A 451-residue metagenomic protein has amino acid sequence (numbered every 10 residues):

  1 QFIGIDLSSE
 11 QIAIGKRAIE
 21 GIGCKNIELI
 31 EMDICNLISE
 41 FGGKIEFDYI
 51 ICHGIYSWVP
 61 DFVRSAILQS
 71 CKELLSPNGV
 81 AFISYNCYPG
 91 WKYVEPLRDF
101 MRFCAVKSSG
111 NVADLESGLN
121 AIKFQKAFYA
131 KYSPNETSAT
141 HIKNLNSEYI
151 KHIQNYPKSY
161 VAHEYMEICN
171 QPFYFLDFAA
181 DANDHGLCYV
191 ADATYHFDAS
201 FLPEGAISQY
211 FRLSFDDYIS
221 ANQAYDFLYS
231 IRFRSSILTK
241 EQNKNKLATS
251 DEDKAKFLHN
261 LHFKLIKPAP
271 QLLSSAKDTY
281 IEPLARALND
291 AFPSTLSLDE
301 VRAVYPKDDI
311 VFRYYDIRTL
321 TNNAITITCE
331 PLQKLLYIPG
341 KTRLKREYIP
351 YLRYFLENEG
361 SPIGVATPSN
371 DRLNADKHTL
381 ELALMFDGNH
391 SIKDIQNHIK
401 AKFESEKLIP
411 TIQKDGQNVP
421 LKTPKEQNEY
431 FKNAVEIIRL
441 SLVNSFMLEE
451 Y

Functional and structural regions predicted by a protein language model:
Q1-L37: Class I SAM-dependent methyltransferase SAM/SAH-binding core
E31, S200-K240, L273-Y451: Long, charge-rich, low-complexity alpha-helical segments
S39-I50: A short acidic, Gly/Pro-enriched loop at the edge of an enzyme's catalytic core that lines a small-molecule cofactor
I51-I55, I83: A short beta-strand submotif of the Rossmann-like class I SAM-dependent methyltransferase core that lines
R64-P77: A short glycine-rich, Lys/Arg-flanked "PGG" loop and its adjoining helix->strand segment in the class I
V80-I142: Conserved class I S-adenosyl-L-methionine
E95-M101, N146-I168: Short, glycine-/aromatic-enriched active-site segment of Class I SAM-dependent methyltransferases
N170-Y189: Short alpha-helix
